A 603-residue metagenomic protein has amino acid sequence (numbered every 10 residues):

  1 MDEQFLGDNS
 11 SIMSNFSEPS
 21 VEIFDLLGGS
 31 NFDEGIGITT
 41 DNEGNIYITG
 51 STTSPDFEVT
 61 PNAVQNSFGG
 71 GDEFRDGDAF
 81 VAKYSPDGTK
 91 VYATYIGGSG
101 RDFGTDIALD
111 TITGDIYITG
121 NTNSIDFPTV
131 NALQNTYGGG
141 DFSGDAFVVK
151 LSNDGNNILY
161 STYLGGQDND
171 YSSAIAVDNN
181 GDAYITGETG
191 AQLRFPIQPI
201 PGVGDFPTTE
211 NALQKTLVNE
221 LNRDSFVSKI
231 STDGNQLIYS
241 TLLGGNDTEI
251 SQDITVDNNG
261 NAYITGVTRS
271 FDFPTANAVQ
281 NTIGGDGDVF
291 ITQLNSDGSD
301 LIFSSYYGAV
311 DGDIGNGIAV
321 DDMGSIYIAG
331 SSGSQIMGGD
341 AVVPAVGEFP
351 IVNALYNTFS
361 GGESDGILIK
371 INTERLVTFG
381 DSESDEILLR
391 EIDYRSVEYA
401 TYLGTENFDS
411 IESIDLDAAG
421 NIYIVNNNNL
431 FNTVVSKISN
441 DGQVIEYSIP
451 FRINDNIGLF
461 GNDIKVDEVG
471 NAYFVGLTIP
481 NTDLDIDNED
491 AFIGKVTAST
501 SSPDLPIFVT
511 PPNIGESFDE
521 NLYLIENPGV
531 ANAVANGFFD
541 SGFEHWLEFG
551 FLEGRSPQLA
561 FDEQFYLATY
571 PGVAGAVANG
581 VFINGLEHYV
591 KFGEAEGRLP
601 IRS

Functional and structural regions predicted by a protein language model:
D2-L505: A sequence-level/structural motif corresponding to short, flexible coil/turn segments enriched in small polar residues
D504-S603: Charge-rich, low-complexity intrinsically disordered regions
